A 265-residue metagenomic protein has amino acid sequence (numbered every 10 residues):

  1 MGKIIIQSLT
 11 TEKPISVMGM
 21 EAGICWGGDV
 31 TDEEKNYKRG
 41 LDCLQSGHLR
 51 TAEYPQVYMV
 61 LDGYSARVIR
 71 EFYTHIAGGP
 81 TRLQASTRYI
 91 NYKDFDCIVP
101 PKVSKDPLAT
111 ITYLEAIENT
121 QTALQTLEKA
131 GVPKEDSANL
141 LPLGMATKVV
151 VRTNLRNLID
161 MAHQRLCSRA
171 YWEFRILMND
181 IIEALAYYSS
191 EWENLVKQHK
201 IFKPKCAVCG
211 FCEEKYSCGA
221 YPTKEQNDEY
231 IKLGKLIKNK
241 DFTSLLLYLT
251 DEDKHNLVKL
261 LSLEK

Functional and structural regions predicted by a protein language model:
M1-K265: Family-specific signature for flavin-dependent thymidylate synthase
